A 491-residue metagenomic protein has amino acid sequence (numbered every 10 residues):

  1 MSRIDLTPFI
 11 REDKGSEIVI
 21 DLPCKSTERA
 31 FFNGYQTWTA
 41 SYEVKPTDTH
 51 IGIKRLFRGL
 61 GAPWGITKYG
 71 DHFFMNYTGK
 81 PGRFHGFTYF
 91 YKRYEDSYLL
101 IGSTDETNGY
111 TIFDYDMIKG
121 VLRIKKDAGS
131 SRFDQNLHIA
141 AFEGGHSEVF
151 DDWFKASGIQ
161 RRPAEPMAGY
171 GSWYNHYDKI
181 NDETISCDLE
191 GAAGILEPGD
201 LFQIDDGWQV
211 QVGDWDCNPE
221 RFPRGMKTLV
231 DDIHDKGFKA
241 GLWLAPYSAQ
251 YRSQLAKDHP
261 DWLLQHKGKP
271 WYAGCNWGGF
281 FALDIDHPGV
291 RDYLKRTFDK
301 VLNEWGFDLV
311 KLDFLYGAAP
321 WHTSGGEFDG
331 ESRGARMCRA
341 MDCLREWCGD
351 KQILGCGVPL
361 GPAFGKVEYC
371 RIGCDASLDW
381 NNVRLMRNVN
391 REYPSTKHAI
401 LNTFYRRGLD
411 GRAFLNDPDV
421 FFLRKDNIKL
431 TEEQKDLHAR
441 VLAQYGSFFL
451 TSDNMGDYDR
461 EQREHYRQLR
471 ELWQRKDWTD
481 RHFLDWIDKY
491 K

Functional and structural regions predicted by a protein language model:
M1-V149: N-terminal accessory beta-strand-rich subdomains and adjacent acidic, glycine-rich linkers that precede catalytic cores
H50, R406-D426, T451-K491: Glycan-recognition and catalytic regions of carbohydrate-active enzymes
E143, D178, P219, H287 (+3 more regions): Hydrophobic alpha-helical scaffolding
W153-P166, I353: Acidic/polar, glycine-enriched structural segments that form the non-catalytic walls/loops of the carbohydrate-binding
P166-Y170, Y174-D299, N303-L309, L315-E327: Aromatic-lined carbohydrate-binding/catalytic grooves of carbohydrate-active enzymes
H176-I180, Q209-V212, Y247-R252, G317-W321 (+6 more regions): Flexible loop/turn segments at secondary-structure boundaries
A256-P288, D292, A335-D457: Glycan-recognition surfaces
T323-E331, K366-E368: Short glycine/threonine-rich loop-to-helix capping motif typified by GTGT followed within a few residues by an Asp-Pro
